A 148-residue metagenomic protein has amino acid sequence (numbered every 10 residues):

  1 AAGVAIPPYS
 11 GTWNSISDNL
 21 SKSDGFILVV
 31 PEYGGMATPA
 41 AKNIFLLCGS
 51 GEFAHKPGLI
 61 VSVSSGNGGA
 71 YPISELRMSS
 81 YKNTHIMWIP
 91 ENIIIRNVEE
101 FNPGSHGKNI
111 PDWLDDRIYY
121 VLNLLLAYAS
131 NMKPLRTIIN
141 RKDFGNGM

Functional and structural regions predicted by a protein language model:
A1-S50, K108-Y119, N123-L126, M132-M148: N-terminal beta1-alpha1-beta2 submodule of the flavodoxin-like/Rossmannoid cofactor-binding fold
N43-G58, V63: A contiguous binding-surface segment within folded domains or other stable secondary-structure elements
F53-H55, G104, K108-N109: Glycine-rich NAD(P)-binding loop of Rossmann-like domains
P57-N102, D112-R117: Short, glycine-/small-residue-rich phosphate/pyrophosphate-handling segment
S80-K82, N131-P134: Conserved catalytic or regulatory cores that recognize and/or transform ribose-phosphate-containing ligands
